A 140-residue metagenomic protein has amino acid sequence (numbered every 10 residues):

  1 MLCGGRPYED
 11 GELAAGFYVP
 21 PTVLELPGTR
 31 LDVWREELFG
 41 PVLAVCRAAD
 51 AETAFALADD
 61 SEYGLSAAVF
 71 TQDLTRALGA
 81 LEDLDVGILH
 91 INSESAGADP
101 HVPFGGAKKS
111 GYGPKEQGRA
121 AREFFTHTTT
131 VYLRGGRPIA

Functional and structural regions predicted by a protein language model:
M1-G5, V69: Short beta-strand segments
G5-E12, E94: Short, solvent-exposed loop/turn elements at beta->coil junctions and helix N-caps that rim active or binding pockets
A15: Single, function-defining residue in the core of a domain
Y18-A140: Conserved C-terminal structural/oligomerization subdomain of aldehyde/semialdehyde dehydrogenase
